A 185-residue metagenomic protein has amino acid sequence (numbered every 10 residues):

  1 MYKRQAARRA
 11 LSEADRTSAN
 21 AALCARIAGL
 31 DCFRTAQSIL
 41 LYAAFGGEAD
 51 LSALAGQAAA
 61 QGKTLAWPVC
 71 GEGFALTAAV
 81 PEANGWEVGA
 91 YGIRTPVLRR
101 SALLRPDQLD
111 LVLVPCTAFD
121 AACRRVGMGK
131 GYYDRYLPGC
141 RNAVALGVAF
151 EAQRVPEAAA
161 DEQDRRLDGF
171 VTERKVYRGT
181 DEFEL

Functional and structural regions predicted by a protein language model:
M1-Y2, V114: Hydrophobic aliphatic residue packing
K3-Q108: N-terminal active-site beta-alpha-beta segment that forms phosphate/nucleotide-binding and substrate-recognition loops
A7-E13, Q61, V97-L98, D107-V112 (+2 more regions): Surface-exposed, charge/polar-rich loops and edge strands
A43, C116, R174: Glycine-rich, N-terminal phosphate-binding loop of Rossmann-like dinucleotide-binding domains
F45-G47, T117-A121: Short glycine-rich anion-binding loops that position phosphate/pyrophosphate groups of nucleotides and phosphorylated
G129: Short polar/charged helix/loop
